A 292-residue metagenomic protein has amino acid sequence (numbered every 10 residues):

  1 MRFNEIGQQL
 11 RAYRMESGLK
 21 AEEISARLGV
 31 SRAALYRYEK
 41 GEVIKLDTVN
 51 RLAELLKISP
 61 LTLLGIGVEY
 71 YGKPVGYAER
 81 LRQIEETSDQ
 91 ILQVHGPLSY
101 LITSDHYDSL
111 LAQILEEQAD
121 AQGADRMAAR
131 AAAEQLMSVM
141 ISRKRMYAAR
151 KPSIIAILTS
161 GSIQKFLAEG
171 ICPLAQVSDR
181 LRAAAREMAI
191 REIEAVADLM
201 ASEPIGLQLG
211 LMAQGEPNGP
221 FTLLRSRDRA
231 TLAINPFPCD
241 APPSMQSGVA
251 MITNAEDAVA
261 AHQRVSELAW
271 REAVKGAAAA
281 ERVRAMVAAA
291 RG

Functional and structural regions predicted by a protein language model:
M1-A78: Basic, Lys/Arg-rich alpha-helical nucleic-acid-recognition elements, primarily the DNA-binding modules of transcription
E5-I6, M15-L19, S25, G29-A34 (+8 more regions): Generic alpha-helix detector with strongest preference for long hydrophobic helices that associate with membranes
L35, K45-L46, L56-S59, Y70-K73 (+5 more regions): Short, surface-exposed, charged/polar-biased interaction segments
I66-P97: Short, charged recognition helix plus adjacent turn of helix-turn-helix-like nucleic-acid-binding domains
V94-R291: Hydrophobic protein-protein interaction segments
